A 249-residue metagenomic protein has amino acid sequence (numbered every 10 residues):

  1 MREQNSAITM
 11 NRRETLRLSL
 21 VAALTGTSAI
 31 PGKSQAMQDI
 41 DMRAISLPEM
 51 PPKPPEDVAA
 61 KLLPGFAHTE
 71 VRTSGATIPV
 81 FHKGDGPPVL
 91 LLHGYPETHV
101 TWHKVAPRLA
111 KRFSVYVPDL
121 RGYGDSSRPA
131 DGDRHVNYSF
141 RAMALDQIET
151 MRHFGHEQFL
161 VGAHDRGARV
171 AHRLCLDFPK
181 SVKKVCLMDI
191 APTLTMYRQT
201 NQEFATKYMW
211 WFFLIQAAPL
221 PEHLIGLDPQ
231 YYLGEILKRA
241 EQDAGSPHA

Functional and structural regions predicted by a protein language model:
M1-N11: N-terminal secretory signal peptides
R12-L20: N-terminal export leaders
A22-A29: Hydrophobic h-region of N-terminal signal peptides that target proteins for export in Gram-negative bacteria
S34-A36: Boundary at the C-terminal end of the N-terminal hydrophobic targeting segment
D39-H68, G75-I78, D85-P88, Y116 (+2 more regions): Flexible "cap/lid" subdomain of the alpha/beta-hydrolase fold that forms the substrate-access gate
H82-R128: Conserved HGGG/HGGXW glycine-rich cap/lid loop of the alpha/beta-hydrolase fold
